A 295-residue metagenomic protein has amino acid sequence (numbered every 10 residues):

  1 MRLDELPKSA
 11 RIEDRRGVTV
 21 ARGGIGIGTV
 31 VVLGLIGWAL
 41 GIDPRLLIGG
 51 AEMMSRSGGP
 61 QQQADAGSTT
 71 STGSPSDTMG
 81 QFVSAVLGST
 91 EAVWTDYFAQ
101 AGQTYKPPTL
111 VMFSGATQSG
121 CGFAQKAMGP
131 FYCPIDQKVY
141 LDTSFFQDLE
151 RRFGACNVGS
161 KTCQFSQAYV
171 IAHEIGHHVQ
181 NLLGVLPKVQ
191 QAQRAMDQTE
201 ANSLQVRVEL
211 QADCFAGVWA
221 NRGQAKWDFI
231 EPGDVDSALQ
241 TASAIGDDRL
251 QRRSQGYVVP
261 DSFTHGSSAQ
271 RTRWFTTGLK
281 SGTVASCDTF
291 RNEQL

Functional and structural regions predicted by a protein language model:
M1-S76: Long amphipathic alpha-helical segments used for membrane anchoring, targeting, substrate engagement, or oligomerization
L35, W94, L141, Y169-L182 (+2 more regions): Active-site recognition of the HExxH zinc-binding catalytic motif
Q81-Y105, E200-L250: Short helix/loop segments within enzyme catalytic domains that coordinate or immediately flank catalytic cofactors
F82, S89, Y105-P108, K126-M128 (+2 more regions): Extracytoplasmic
A116-D148, R152: Catalytic zinc-binding patch centered on the HExxH motif and its immediate surroundings that defines zinc-dependent
Q147-V170, E200-V206: Short pre-active-site segment immediately N-terminal to the catalytic Zn-binding motif
I175-Q190, Q224: Catalytic Zn2+-binding segment of zinc metalloproteases
S243-L295: Pan-zinc metallopeptidase signature
